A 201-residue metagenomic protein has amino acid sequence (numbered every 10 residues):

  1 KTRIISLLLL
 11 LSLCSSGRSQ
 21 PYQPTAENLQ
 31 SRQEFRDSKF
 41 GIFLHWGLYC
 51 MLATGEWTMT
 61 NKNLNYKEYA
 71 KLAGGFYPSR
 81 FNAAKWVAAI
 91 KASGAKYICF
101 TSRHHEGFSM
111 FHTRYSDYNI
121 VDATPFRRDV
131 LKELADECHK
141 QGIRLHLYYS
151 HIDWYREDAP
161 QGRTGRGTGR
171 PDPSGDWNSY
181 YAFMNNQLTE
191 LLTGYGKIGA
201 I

Functional and structural regions predicted by a protein language model:
K1-R3, I90: Positively charged n-region of N-terminal signal peptides that target proteins for export
R3-I4, G142: Generic short N-terminal amphipathic or hydrophobic helices
I4-L13: Sec-dependent N-terminal signal peptides
S19-A200: Mature catalytic domains of secreted/periplasmic carbohydrate-active enzymes
